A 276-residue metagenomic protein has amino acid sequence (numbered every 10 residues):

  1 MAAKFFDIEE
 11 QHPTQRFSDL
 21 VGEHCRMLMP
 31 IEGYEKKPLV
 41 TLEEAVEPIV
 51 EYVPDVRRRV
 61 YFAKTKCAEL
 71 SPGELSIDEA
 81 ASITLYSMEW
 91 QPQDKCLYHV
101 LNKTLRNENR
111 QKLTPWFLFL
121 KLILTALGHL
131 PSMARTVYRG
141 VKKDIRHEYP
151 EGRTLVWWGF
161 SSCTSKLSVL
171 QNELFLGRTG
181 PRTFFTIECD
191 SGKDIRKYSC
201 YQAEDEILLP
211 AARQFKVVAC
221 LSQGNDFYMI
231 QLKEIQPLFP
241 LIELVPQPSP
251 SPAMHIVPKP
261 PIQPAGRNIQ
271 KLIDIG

Functional and structural regions predicted by a protein language model:
M1-G73: Intrinsically disordered, low-complexity, charge-biased terminal/linker regions in eukaryotic proteins
A2-G33, S199, I207-G276: Cys-His-centered catalytic/binding microenvironment captured across papain-like cysteine peptidases and homologous
A3, K36, A63, D94 (+4 more regions): Generic cytosolic/nucleocytoplasmic N-terminal low-complexity/intrinsically disordered segments
E10, M27, E35, A45 (+7 more regions): Compositionally biased, intrinsically disordered/low-complexity regions enriched for serine, proline and threonine
E43-Y198: Internal glycine-rich, Lys/Arg-flanked active-site/core loops of soluble domains
I123, V141-K142, L167, L174 (+5 more regions): Residues that form ligand- and interface-recognition hot spots within folded domains
A134, P181-T183, A203, A211 (+1 more regions): A generic structural signal for well-ordered coil/turn residues at beta-strand boundaries that shape enzyme active-site
